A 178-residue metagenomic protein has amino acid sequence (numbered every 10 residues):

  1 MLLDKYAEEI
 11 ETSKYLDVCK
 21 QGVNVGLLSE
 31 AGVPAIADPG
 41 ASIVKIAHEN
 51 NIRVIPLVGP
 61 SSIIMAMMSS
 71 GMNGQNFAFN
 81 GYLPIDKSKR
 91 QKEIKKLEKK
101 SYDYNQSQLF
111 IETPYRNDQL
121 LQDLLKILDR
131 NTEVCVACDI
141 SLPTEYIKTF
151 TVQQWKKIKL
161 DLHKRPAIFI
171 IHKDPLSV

Functional and structural regions predicted by a protein language model:
M1-R53: Class I S-adenosyl-L-methionine
Y6-E11, I85-S88, S141-E145, L176-S177: A short acidic, often aromatic-flanked loop/helix-cap motif at beta-alpha or helix-coil junctions that lines enzyme
S13, D38, A66-S69, K89-Q91 (+2 more regions): Short, well-ordered secondary-structure micro-motifs
D17-C19, K45-I46, S70-Q75, I127 (+1 more regions): Short, hinge-like loop/turn segments at secondary-structure boundaries
K20-N24, D103-V178: A contiguous loop/helix-start segment that scaffolds small-molecule binding in enzyme catalytic cores
G32-A35, S62, Y115-R116: Gly/Ser/Thr-rich loops at beta-strand to alpha-helix junctions that form or flank small-molecule/cofactor-binding
S42-K100: Class I SAM-dependent methyltransferase SAM-binding "motif I" and its flanking Rossmann-like core
